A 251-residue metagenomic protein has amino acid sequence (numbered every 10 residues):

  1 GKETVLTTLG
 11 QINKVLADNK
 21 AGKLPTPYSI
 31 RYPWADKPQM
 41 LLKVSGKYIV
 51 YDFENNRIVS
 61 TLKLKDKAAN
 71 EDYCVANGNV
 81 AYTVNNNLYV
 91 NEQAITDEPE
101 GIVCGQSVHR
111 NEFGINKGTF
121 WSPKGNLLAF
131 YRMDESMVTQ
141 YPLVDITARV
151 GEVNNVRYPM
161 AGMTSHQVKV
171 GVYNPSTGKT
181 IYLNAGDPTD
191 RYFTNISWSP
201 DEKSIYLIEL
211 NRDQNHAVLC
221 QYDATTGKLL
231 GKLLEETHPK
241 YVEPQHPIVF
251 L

Functional and structural regions predicted by a protein language model:
G1-L251: Beta-propeller folds
